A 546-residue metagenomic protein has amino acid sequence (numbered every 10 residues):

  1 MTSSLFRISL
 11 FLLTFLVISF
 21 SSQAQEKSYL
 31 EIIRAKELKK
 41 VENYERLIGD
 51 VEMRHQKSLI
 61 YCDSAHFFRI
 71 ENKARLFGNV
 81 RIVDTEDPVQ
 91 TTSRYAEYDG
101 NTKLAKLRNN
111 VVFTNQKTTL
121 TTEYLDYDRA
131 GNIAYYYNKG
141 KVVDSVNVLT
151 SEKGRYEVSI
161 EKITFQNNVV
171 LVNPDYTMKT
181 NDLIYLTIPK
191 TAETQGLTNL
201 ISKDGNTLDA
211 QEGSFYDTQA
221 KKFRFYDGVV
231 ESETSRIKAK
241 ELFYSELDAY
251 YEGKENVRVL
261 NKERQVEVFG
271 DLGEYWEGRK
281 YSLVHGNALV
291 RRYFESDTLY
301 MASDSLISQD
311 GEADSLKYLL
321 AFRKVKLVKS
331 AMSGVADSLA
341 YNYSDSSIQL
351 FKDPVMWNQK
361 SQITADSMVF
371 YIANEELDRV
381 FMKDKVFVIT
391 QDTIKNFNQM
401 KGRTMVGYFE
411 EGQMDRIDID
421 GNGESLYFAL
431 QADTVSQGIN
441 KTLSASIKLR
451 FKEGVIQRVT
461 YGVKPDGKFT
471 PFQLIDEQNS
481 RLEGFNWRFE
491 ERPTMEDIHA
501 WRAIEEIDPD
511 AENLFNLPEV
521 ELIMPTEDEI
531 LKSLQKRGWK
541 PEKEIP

Functional and structural regions predicted by a protein language model:
M1-L10: Bacterial N-terminal signal peptides that target proteins for export
S9-S19: Bacterial N-terminal signal peptides
F20-P546: N-terminal amphipathic/hydrophobic interface segments
